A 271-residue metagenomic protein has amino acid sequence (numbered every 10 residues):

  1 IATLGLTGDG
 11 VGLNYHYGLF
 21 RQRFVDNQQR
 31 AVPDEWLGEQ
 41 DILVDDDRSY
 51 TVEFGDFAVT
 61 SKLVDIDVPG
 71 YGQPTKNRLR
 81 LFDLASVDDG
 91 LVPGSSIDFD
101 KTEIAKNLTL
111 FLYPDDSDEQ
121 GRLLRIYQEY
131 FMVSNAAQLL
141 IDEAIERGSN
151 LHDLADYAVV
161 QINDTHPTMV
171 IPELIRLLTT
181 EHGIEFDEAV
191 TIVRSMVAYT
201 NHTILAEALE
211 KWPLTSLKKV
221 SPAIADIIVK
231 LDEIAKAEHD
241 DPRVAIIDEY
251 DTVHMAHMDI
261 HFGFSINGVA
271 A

Functional and structural regions predicted by a protein language model:
A2-A271: A conserved ligand/cofactor-binding region detector
